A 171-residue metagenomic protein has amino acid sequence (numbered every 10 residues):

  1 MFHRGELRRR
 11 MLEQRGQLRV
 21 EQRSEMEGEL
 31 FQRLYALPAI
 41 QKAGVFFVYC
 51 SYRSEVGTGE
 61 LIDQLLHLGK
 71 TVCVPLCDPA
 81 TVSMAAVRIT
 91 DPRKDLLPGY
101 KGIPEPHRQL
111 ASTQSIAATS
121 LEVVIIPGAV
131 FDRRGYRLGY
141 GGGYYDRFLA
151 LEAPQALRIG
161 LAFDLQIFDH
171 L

Functional and structural regions predicted by a protein language model:
M1-S120: N-terminal active-site beta-alpha-beta segment that forms phosphate/nucleotide-binding and substrate-recognition loops
A80-L171: Conserved phosphate- and dinucleotide-binding cores of soluble alpha/beta proteins, encompassing both enzyme active
